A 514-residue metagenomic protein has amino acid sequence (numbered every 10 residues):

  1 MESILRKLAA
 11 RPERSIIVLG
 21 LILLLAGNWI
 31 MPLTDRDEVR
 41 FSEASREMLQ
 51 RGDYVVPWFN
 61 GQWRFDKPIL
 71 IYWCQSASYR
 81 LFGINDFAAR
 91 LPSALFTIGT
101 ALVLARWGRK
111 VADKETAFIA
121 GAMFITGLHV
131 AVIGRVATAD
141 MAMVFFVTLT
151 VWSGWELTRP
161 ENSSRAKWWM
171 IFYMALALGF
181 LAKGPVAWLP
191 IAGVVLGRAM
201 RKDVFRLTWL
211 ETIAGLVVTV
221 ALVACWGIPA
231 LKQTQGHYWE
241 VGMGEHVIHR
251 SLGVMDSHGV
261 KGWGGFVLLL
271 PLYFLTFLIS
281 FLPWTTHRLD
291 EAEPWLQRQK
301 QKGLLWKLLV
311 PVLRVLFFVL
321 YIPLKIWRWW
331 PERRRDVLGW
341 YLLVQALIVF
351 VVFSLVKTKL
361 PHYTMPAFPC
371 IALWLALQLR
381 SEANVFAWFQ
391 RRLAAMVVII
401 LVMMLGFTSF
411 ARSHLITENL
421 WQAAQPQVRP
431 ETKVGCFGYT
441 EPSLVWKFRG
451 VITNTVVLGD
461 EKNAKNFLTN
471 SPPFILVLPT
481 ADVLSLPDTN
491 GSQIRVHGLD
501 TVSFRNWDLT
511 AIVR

Functional and structural regions predicted by a protein language model:
E2-V385, V445, L499-D508: Membrane-integral, polyisoprenol-dependent glycosyltransferases of the GT-C/oligosaccharyltransferase superfamily
W152, L360, T364, C370 (+4 more regions): Solvent-exposed, charged interface segments at domain starts and junctions
M174, N384-V398, T432-Y439: Short, compositionally biased "basic patch" segments
K183, F389, L468-T469: N-terminal secretory/membrane-targeting helices
Q378-R380, W388-R412: Transmembrane alpha-helical segments
V402-W507, V513: Short periplasmic/luminal acceptor-recognition loop of GT-C membrane glycosyltransferases, typified by
